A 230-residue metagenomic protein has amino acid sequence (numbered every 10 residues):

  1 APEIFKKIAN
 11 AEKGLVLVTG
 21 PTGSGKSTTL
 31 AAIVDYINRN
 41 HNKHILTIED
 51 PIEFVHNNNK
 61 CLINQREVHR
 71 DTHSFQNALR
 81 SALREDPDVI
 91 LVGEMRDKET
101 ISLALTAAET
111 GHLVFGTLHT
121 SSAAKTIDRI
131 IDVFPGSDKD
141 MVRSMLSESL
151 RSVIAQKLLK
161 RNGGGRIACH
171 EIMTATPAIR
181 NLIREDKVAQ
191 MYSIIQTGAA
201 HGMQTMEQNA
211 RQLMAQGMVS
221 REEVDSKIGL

Functional and structural regions predicted by a protein language model:
A1-L230: Short, flexible helix-loop junctions that flank or precede catalytic/ligand sites
